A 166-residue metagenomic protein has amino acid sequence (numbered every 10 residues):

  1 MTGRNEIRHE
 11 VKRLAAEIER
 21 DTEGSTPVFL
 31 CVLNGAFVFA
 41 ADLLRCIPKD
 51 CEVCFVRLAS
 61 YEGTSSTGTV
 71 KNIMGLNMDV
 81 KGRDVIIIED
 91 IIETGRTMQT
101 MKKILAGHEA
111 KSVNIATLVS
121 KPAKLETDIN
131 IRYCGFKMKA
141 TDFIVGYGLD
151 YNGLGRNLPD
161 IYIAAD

Functional and structural regions predicted by a protein language model:
M1-D166: PRPP-associated nucleotide enzymes
